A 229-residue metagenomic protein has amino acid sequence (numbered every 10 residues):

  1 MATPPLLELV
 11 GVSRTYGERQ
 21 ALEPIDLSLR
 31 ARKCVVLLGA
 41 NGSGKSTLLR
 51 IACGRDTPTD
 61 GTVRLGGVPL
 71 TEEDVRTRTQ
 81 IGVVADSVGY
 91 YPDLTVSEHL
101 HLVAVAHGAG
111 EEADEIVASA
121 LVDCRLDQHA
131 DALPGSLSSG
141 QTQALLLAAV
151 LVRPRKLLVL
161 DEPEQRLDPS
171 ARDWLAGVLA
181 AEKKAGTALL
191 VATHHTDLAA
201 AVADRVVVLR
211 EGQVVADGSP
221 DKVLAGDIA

Functional and structural regions predicted by a protein language model:
C53: Helix-to-loop junction immediately C-terminal to a conserved catalytic motif
G61-E72, T77: Conserved ABC transporter NBD signature motif
H101, V105, E112-H129: Conserved ABC ATPase "signature" region
L133-L137: Conserved ABC ATPase signature
V150-L151: ABC ATPase C-loop
L158-E162: Catalytic Walker B motif of ABC-type/P-loop ATPase nucleotide-binding domains
T193-H194: H-loop/switch region of ABC-family ATPase nucleotide-binding domains
